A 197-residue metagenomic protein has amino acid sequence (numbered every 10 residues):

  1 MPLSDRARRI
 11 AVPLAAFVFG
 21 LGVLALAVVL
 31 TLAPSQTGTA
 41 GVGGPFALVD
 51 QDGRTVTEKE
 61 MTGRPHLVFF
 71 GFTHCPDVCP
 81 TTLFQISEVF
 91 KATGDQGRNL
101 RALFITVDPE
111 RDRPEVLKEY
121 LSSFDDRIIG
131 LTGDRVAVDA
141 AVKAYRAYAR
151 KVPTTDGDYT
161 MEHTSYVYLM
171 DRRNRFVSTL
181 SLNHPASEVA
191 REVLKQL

Functional and structural regions predicted by a protein language model:
M1-P45, V49: N-terminal targeting signals for export/organelle localization
F46-H66, F90: A short beta-strand-turn-helix
K59-I86: Short active-site neighborhood of thiol/selenol oxidoreductases, capturing the structured segment around
L67-V68, A102, V167: Hydrophobic beta-strand anchors of alpha/beta hydrolase catalytic cores
T73, I105-E110, D126, D134-V136 (+3 more regions): Solvent-exposed coil/turn segments that connect beta secondary-structure elements in extracytoplasmic/periplasmic
T81-A141: Structural microenvironment flanking redox-active thiols in thiol-disulfide oxidoreductases
A137-E192: Thiol/disulfide oxidoreductase modules built on the thioredoxin-like
V193-L197: Short, hydrophobic alpha-helical segments
